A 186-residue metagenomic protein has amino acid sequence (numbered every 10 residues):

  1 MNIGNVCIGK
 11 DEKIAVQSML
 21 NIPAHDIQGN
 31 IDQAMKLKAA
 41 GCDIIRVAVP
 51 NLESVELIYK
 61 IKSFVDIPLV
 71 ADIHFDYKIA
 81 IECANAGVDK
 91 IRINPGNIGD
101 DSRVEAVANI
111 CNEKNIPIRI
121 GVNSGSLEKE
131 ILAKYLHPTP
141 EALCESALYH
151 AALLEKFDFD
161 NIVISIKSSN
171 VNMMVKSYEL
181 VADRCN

Functional and structural regions predicted by a protein language model:
M1-V47, N51-A71, F75-N186: Alpha/beta enzyme core
